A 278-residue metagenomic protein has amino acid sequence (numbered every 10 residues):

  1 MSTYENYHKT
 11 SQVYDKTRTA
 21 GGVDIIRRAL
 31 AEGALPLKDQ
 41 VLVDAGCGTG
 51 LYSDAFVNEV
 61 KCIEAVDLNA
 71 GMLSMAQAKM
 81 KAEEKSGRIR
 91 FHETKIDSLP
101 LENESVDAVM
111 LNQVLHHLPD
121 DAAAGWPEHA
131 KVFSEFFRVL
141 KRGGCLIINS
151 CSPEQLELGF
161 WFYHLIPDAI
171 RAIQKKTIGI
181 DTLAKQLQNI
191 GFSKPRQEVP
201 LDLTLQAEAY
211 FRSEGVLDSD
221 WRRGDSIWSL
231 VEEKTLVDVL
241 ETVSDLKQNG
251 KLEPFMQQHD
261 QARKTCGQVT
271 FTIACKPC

Functional and structural regions predicted by a protein language model:
M1-K38, L51-A55, M72-M75, A82-E84: Conserved class I S-adenosyl-L-methionine
V43, T49-S98, K131: Class I SAM-dependent methyltransferase SAM/SAH-binding core
D97-V109: A short acidic, Gly/Pro-enriched loop at the edge of an enzyme's catalytic core that lines a small-molecule cofactor
A108-P127: A short SAM/SAH-binding and catalytic strip from SAM-dependent methyltransferases
P127-R142: A short glycine-rich, Lys/Arg-flanked "PGG" loop and its adjoining helix->strand segment in the class I
C145-Q174: Conserved class I S-adenosyl-L-methionine
K175-I190: Short alpha-helix
R196-C278: Conserved Class I S-adenosyl-L-methionine
